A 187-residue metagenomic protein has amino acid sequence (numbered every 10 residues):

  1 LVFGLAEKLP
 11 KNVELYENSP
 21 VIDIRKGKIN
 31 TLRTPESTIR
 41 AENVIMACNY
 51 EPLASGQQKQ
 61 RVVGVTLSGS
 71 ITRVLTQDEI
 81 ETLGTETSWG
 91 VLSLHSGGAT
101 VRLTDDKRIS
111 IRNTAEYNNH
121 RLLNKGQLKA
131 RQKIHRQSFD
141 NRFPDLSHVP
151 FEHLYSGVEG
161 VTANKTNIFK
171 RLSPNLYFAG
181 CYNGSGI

Functional and structural regions predicted by a protein language model:
L1-E42: Helical element adjacent to the flavin cofactor pocket in flavoenzyme catalytic cores
Y16, I45, Y177-A179: Hydrophobic/aromatic beta-strand patches that form the interior of the parallel beta-sheet core in alpha/beta enzyme
V21-D23, N30, T38-Q77, T82-P174: Active-site substrate-recognition segment that forms the wall of the catalytic cavity or substrate channel
K170, P174-I187: Conserved mid-domain beta->alpha element of the FAD-binding
